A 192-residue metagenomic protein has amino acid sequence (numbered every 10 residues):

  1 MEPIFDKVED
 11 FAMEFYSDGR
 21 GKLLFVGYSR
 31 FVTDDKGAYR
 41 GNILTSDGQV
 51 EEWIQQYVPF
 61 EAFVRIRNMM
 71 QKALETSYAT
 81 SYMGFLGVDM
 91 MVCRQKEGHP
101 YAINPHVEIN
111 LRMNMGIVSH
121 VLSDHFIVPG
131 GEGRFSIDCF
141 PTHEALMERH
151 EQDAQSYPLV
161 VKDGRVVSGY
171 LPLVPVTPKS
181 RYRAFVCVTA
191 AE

Functional and structural regions predicted by a protein language model:
M1-D6, F25-G27, Y39-Y101, F140-D163: A long amphipathic alpha-helix within ATP-dependent nucleotide-binding catalytic cores
M1-F31: Internal metal/ion-chelating core segments
F11-E14, A38-R40, S119: Short acidic, glycine/serine/threonine-rich loops at helix termini
A12-F15, D89-M91, A184-C187: Short beta-strand scaffold segments in enzyme catalytic cores
M13, H99-L111: A short beta-strand motif that forms the metal-chelation/ATP-contact edge of phosphoryl-transfer active sites
D34, H106-H120: Glycine-rich phosphate/pyrophosphate-binding beta-alpha loops
V118-G130: A short alpha/beta connector and helix-capping loop motif
I127-E192: Peripheral (often C-terminal) accessory segments that flank ATP-dependent C-N-forming ligase machineries
